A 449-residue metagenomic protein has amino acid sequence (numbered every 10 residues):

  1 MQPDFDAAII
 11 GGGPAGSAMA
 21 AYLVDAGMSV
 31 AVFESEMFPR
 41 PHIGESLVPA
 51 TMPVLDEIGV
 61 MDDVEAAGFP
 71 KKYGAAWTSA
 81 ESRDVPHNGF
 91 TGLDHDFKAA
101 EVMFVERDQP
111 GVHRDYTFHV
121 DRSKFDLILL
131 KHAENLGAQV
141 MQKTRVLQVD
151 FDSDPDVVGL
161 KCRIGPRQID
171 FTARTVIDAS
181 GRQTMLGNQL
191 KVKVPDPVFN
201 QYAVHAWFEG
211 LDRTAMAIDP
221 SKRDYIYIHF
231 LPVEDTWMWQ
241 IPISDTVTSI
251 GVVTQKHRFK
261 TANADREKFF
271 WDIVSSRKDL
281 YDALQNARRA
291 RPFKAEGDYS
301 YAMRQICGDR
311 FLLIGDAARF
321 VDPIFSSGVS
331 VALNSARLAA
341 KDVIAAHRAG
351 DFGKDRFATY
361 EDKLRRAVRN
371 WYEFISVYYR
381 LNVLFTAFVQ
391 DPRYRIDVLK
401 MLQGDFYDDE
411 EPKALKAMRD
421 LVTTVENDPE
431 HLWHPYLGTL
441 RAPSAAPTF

Functional and structural regions predicted by a protein language model:
M1-G13, A31: Beta1/beta-strand and adjacent pyrophosphate-binding region of the FAD-binding site in flavoprotein oxidoreductases
A8, V24-I43: Glycine-rich FAD pyrophosphate-binding loop
G16-S17: N-terminal Rossmann-fold NAD(P) dinucleotide-binding loop
R40-P86: N-terminal FAD cofactor-binding segment of flavoenzymes
N88-V120, G159, V253-H257: Helix-loop-beta segment of a Rossmann-like dinucleotide-binding subdomain
L127, K131-L280: Predominantly flavin-linked oxidoreductase catalytic cores and closely associated redox partners
R258-I344, R348-T359, R366: FAD/FMN-dependent oxidoreductases across multiple families
K341-F449: C-terminal helical "tail/cap" subdomain of flavin- and related membrane-associated enzymes
